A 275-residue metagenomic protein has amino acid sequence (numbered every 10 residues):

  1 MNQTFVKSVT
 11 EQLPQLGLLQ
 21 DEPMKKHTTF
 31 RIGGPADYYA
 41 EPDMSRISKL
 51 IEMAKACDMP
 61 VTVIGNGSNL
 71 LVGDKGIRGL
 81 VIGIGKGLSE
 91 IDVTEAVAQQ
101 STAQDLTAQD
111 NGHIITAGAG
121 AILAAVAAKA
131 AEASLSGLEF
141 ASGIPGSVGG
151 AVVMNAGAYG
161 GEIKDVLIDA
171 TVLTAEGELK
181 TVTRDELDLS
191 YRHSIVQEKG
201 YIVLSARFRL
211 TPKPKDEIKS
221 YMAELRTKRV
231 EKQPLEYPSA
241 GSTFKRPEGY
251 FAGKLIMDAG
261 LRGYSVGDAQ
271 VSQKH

Functional and structural regions predicted by a protein language model:
N2, I47, A119, L123 (+4 more regions): Generic structural signal for well-ordered, non-membrane alpha-helical segments in soluble metabolic enzymes
N2-V148: Anion-binding (especially nucleotide phosphate/pyrophosphate-binding) glycine-rich loop and adjoining beta-alpha core
L19-Q20, K26, I32, L173-H275: Phosphate/pyrophosphate- and phosphate-bearing ligand-binding catalytic cores of soluble enzymes
G33-G34, Y39-S45, L71-D92, V153-R184 (+1 more regions): Structural signature of FAD isoalloxazine-binding scaffolds in flavoprotein oxidoreductases
M44, I64-N66, K86-E90, A141-I144 (+5 more regions): Glycine-rich loops and low-complexity Gly/Arg-rich segments that provide flexible linkers or classic glycine-based
N66, M154-A156, D185-Y191: Short acidic (Asp/Glu) patches
A124-I168, T174, S239: A gly/ser-rich beta-alpha-beta helix-loop segment of oxidoreductase catalytic cores
